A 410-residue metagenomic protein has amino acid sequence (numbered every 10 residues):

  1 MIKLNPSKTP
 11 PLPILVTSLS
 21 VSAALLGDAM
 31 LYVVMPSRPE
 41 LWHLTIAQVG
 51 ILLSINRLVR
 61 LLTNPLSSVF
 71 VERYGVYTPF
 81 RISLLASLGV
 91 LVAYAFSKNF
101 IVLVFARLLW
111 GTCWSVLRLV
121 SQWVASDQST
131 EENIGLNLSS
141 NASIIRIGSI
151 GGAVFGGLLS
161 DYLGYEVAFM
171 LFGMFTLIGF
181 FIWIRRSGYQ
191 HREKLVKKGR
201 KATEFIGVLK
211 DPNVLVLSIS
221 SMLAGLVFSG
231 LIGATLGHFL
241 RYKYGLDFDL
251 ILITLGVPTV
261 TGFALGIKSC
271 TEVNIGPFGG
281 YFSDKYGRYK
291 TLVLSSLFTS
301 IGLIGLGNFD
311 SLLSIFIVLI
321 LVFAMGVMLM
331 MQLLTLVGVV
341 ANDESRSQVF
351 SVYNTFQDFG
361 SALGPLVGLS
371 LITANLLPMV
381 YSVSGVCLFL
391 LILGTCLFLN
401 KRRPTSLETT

Functional and structural regions predicted by a protein language model:
M1-P11, G188-I219: Juxtamembrane intracellular "pre-TM" segments in multi-pass secondary transporters
V34-I46, A234-P258: Short amphipathic helix-loop junctions that connect adjacent transmembrane helices in Major Facilitator Superfamily/SLC
H43, G75, F96-I101, C113 (+2 more regions): Helix-breaking motifs and short loop linkers at transmembrane-helix boundaries and internal kinks in secondary membrane
R57-P65, S149-I150, S269-P277, S361-A362: Residue-level signature of mid-helix packing/kink "hotspots" within the transmembrane helices of 12-pass Major
L62-A95, S283-Y289: Conserved MFS/SLC helix-loop-helix module at the cytosolic interface between two early adjacent transmembrane helices
L108-I145: Cytoplasmic helix-loop-helix junction between adjacent transmembrane helices in 12-TM secondary transporters
V116-S129, M328-N342: Intracellular juxtamembrane helix-capping segments at the cytosolic ends of symmetry-related transmembrane helices
S283, R288-L333: C-terminal transmembrane helical hairpin of 12-TM major facilitator-type secondary transporters
